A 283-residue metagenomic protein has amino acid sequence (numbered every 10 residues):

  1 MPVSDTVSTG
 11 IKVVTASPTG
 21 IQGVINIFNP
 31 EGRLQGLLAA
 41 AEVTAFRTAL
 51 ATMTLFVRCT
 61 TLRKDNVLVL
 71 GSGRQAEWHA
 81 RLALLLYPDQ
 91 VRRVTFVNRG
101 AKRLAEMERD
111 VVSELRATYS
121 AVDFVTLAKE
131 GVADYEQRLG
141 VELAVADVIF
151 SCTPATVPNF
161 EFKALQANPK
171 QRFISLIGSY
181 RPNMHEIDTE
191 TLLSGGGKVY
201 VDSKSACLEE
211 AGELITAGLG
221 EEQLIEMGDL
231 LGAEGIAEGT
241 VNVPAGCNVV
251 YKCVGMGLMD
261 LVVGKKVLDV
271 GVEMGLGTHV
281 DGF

Functional and structural regions predicted by a protein language model:
M1-M53, T60-R63, L261, G282: N-terminal ligand-binding/catalytic initiation module
T52, R63-Y87, R92-R103: Glycine-rich adenosine-cofactor-binding loop
L86-K129, K204: NAD(P)-binding Rossmann-fold cofactor-contacting core
E136, G140-V141, V145-V148, T156-F173 (+1 more regions): Rossmann-fold NAD(P) dinucleotide-binding segment
P154-V157, S179-Y180, S205-A206, M256: Short glycine-rich anion-binding loops that position phosphate/pyrophosphate groups of nucleotides and phosphorylated
N168-G239, L261, V267: Rossmann-fold NAD(P)-binding glycine/threonine-rich loop
I225, V241-G255: Glycine- and charged-residue-rich phosphate/anionic-cofactor binding loop of Rossmann-like
V263-F283: Phosphate-binding loop/pocket of nucleotide- and phosphate-handling active sites
